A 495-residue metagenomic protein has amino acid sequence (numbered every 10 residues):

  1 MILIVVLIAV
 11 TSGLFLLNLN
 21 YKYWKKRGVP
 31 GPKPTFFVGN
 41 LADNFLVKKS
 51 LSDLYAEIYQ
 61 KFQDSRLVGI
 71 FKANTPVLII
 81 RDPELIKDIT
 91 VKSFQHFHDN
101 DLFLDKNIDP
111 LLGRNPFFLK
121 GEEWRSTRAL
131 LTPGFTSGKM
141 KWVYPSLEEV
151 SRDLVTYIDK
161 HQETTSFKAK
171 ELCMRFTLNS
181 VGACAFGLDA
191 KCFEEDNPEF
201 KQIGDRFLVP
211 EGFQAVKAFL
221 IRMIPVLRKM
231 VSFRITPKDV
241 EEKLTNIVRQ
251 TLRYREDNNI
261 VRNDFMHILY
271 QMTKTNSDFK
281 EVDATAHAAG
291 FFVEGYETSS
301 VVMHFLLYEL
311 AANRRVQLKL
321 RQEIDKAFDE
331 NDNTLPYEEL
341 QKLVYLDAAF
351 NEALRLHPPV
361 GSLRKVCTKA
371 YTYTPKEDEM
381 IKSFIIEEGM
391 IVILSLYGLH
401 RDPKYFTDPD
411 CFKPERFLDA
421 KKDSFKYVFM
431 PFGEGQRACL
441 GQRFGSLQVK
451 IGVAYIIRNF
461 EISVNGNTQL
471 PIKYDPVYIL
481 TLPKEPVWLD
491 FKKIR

Functional and structural regions predicted by a protein language model:
I2-L112, E122, S126, E148-Y157 (+4 more regions): N-terminal membrane-proximal hinge/A-helix region immediately C-terminal to the signal-anchor transmembrane segment
P32-E57, P76, F103-F186, P198-R253 (+4 more regions): Cytochrome P450 catalytic-domain helical core, especially the substrate-recognition surface and oxygen-activation
A42-D43, K49, E57, T136-G138 (+5 more regions): Conserved cytochrome P450 catalytic core segment spanning the I/J/K helices
N44-D64, N246, Q250, L335-M380 (+1 more regions): Conserved cytochrome P450 K-helix E-x-x-R motif and the immediately C-terminal K′/meander segment
P133, A289, K382, D419-V449 (+1 more regions): Cytochrome P450 heme-thiolate "Cys pocket" and heme-binding signature region
T177, V181, F186, V240-V248 (+6 more regions): Central I-helix of cytochrome P450 enzymes
R314-V316, F425, Q442-L480: Cytochrome P450 heme-binding "Cys pocket" and the immediately downstream C-terminal segment
L394-K421: Conserved cytochrome P450 K-helix/beta-meander segment immediately N-terminal to the heme-binding cysteine loop
